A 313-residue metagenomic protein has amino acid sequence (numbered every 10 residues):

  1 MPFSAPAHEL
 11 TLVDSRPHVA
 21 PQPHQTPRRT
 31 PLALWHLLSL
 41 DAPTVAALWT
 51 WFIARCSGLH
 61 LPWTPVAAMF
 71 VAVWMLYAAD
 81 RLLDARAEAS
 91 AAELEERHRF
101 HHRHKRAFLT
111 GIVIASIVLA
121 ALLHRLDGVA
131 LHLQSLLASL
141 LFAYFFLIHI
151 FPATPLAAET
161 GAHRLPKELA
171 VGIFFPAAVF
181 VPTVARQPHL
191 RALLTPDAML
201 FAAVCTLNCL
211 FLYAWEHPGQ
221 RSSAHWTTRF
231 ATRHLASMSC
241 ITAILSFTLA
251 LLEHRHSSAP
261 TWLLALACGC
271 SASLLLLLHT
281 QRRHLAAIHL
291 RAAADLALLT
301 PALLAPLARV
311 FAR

Functional and structural regions predicted by a protein language model:
P2-L34: Short, Lys/Arg-rich, polar N-terminal cytosolic tail immediately upstream of the first transmembrane signal-anchor
H24-T44, A85-G111, F146-I173, H217 (+2 more regions): Interhelical loop and helix-boundary elements at the membrane-water interface of polytopic inner-membrane proteins
S39, P43, L61-M69, L109 (+6 more regions): Residue-level signature of transmembrane alpha-helical entry/exit and packing/kink sites in multi-pass membrane
A46-T50, F174-T183, V204-C209, A302: Hydrophobic cores of alpha-helical transmembrane segments in multi-pass inner/ER membrane proteins, independent
T50-A67, A120-H132, V179-M199, L249-T261 (+1 more regions): Helix-coil boundary and interhelical linker segments in multi-pass alpha-helical membrane proteins
T64, A107-T154, H234-A286: Transmembrane helix-loop-helix
V71-R86, S139-P152, L200-H217, S271-R282: Transmembrane alpha-helical segments that form the membrane-embedded catalytic/substrate-channel core of multi-pass
V181-S246: Aromatic-anchored, glycine/proline-accented short structural segments that stabilize local strand-turns or short
